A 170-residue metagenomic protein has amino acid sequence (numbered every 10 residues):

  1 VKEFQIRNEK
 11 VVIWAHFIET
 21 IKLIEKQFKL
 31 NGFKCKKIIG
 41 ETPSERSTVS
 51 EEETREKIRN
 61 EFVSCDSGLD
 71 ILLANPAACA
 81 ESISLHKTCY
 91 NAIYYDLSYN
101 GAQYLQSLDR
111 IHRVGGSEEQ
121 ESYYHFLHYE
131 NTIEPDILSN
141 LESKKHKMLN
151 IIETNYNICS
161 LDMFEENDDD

Functional and structural regions predicted by a protein language model:
V1-F28: Conserved helicase/translocase motor-coupling segment
R7, S67, N131-T132: Serine-centered coil/turn micro-motif
K10, K34, N91, E121-Y123: Residues at the starts of beta-strands that form the adenosine-phosphate
V12-W14, K29-C79: Conserved helicase ATPase core of P-loop NTP-dependent helicases/translocases
I21-E25, R59, V63-D66, D70-D96 (+1 more regions): SF2 helicase motor core recognition
I38, Y95, L127: Hydrophobic residues at beta-strand termini and immediately following loops that shape nucleotide-binding pockets
Y99-L108, H112-D170: A conserved SF2-helicase RecA2
